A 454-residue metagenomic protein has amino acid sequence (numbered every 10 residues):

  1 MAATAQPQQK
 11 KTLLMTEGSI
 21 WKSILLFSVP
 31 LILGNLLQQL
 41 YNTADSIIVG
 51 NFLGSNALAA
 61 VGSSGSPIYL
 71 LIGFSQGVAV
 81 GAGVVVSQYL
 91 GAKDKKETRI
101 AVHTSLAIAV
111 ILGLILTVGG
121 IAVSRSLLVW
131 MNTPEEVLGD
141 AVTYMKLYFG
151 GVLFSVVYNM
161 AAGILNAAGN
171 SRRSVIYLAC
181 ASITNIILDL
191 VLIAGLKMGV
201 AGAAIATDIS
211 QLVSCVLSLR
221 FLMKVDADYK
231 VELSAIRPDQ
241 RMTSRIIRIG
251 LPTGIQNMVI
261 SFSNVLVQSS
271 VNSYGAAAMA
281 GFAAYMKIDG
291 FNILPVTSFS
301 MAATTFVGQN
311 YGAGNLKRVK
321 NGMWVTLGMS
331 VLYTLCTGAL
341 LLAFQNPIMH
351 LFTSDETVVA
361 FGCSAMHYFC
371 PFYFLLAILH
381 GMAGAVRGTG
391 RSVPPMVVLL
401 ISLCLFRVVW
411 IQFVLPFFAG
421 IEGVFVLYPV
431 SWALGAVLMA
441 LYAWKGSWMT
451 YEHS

Functional and structural regions predicted by a protein language model:
M1-S28, V86-G151, G195-L251, V307-F372 (+1 more regions): Short alpha-helical transmembrane segments in multi-pass integral membrane proteins
M15-F52, S66-G81, V85, V110-T117 (+5 more regions): N-terminal transmembrane alpha-helices
L26-D45, L147, A181, S210-S214 (+4 more regions): Transmembrane helical elements of multi-pass membrane transporters/channels
L31, N35, I47, N51 (+17 more regions): Transmembrane alpha-helix boundary and packing residues in multipass membrane permease domains and related
L36, L40-A59, L128-E135, V191-M198 (+5 more regions): Helix-terminus/linker motif at the lipid-water interface of multi-pass membrane proteins
S55-S66, M145, A204, A276-F291 (+2 more regions): Small-residue hotspots at the loop-to-helix junctions and early N-terminal turns of transmembrane alpha-helices
L58-V118, S155-S174, Q268, G281-Q345 (+1 more regions): Small-residue-rich hydrophobic transmembrane alpha-helices
A79, Y148-N166, S174-S182, A203-V216 (+4 more regions): Short runs within selected transmembrane alpha-helices of multi-pass transporters and secretion channels
